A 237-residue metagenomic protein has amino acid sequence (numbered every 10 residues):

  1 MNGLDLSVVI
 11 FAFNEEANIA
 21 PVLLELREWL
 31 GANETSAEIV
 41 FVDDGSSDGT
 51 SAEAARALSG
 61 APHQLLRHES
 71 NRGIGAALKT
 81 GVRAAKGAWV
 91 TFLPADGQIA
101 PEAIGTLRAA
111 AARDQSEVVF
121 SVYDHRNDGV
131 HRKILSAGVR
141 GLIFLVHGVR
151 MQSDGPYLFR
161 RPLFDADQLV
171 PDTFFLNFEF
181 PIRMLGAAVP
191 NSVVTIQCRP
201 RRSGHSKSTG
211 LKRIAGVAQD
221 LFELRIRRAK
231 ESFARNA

Functional and structural regions predicted by a protein language model:
M1-E28: N-proximal low-complexity "stem/linker" segments adjacent to membrane-targeting elements
M1-G3, L145-V146, L169-A237: Hydrophobic helical membrane-anchoring modules
D5-S7, E38, E179: Cell-envelope/extracellular polymer assembly enzymes that use nucleotide-activated donors
E15-N18, S46, I74: Donor nucleotide-sugar binding loop of glycosyltransferases
V22, T50, L78, E102-I104 (+1 more regions): Acidic donor-diphosphate engagement hotspot in glycosyltransferases and nucleotidyltransferases that stabilizes
A37-V40, S51-A84: Conserved donor nucleotide-binding strand/loop of the catalytic core
D43-A52, G97: A conserved acidic beta->alpha catalytic loop
H68-A84, W89-F92, Q98-F174, R201-K212 (+1 more regions): Acceptor/aglycone-binding surface of glycosyltransferases and processive sugar-polymer synthases
